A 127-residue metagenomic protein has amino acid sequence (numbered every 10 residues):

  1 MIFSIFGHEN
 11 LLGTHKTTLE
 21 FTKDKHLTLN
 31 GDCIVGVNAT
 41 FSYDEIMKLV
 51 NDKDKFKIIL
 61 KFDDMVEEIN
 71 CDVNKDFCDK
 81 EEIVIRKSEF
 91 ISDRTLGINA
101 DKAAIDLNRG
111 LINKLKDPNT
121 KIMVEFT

Functional and structural regions predicted by a protein language model:
M1-F126: Conserved mixed alpha/beta catalytic, RNA-binding, or beta-rich assembly cores of soluble enzyme, regulatory
